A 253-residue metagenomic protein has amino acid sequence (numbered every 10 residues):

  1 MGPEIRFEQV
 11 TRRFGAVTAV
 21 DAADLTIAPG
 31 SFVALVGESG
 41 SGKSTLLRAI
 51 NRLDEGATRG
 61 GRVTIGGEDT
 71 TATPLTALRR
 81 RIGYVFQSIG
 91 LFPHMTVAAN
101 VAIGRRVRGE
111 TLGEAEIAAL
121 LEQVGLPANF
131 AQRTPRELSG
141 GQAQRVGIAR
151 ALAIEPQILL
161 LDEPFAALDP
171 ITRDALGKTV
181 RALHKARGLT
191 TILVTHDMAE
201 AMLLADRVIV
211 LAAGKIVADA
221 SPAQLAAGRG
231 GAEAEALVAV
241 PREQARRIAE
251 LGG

Functional and structural regions predicted by a protein language model:
R59-D69: Conserved ABC transporter NBD signature motif
D69-G83, V107, L225-R229: ABC ATPase NBD coupling module
L112-N129, A182: Conserved ABC ATPase "signature" region
T134-L138, Q142-Q144: Conserved ABC ATPase signature
E155: Conserved catalytic motifs of ABC-family nucleotide-binding domains
D219-A220: ABC ATPase "signature
